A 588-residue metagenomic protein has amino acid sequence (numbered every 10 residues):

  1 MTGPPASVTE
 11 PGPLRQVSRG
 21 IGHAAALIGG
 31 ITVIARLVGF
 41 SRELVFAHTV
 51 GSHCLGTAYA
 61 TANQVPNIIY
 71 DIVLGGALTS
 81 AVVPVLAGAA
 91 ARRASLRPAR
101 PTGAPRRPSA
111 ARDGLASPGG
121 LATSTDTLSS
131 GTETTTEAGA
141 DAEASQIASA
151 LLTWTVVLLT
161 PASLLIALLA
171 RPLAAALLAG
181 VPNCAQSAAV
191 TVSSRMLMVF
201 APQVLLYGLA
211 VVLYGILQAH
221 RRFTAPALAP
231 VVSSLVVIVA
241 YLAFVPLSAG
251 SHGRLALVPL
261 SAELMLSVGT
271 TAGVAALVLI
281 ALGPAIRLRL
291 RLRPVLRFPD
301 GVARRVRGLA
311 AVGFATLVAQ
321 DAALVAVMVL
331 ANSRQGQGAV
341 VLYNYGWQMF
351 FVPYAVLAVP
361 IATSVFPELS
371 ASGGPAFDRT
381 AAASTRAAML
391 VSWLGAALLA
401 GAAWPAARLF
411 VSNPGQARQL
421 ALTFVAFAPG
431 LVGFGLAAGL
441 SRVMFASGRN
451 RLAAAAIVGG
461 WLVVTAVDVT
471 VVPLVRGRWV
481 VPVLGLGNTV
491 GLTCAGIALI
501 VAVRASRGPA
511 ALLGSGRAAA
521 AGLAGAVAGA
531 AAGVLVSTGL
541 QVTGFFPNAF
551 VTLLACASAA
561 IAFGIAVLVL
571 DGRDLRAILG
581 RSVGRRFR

Functional and structural regions predicted by a protein language model:
T2-R588: Membrane-embedded alpha-helical bundles of multi-pass transporters/translocases, especially carrier/permease families
